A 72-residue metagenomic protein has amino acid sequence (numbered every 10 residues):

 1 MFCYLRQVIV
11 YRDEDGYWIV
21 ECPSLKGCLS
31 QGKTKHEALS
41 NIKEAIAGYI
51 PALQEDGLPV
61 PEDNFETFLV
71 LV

Functional and structural regions predicted by a protein language model:
M1-F2, Q7-E14, G32: Short, positively charged
M1-R6, S40-V72: Short, charged, surface-exposed hinge/linker loops at domain edges that act as mobile lids or interdomain connectors
R6, L25-K26: Short amphipathic alpha-helical segments
Y11-L25: Short aromatic-glycine-(Arg/Gly/Cys) micro-motifs in beta-strand/loop hairpins
I19-E21, L29, I42: Generic alpha-helical hydrophobic packing signal
K26-K35: A short, exposed loop/beta-hairpin motif centered on an aromatic-Gly-Thr core
